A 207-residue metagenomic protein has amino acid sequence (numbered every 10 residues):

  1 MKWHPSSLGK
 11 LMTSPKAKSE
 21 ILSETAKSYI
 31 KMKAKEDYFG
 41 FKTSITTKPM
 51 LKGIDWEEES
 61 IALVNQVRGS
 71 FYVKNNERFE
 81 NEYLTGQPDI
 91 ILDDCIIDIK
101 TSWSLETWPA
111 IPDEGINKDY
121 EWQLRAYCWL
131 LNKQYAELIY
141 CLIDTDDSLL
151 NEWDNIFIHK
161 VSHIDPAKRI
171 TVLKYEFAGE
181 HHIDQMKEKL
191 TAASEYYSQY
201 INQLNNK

Functional and structural regions predicted by a protein language model:
M1-D55, E59, L63, D144-D147 (+1 more regions): Charged, glycine-rich intrinsically disordered N-terminal tails and low-complexity linkers that flank
T47, E106, A110-E114: Surface-exposed cleft-lining segments at the edges of enzyme active sites
E59, W122-A126: Short amphipathic alpha-helical face segments that pack within enzyme cores and frequently flank/anchor catalytic
A62-Y83, P88-D89, I96: A short acidic/basic microdomain associated with nuclease active sites
V64, P88-P109, Y127: Conserved catalytic cores of phosphodiester-cleaving nucleases, focusing on short active-site segments
E77-R78, K100-S102, C141-I143: Histidine- and/or cysteine-centered catalytic micro-motif in compact active-site loops
E82-Y83, I116-W122: Short, glycine/acidic-rich beta->alpha junctions
I111-N117, A126-K207: Metal-dependent nuclease catalytic regions and adjoining charged, substrate-binding loops involved in nucleic-acid end
